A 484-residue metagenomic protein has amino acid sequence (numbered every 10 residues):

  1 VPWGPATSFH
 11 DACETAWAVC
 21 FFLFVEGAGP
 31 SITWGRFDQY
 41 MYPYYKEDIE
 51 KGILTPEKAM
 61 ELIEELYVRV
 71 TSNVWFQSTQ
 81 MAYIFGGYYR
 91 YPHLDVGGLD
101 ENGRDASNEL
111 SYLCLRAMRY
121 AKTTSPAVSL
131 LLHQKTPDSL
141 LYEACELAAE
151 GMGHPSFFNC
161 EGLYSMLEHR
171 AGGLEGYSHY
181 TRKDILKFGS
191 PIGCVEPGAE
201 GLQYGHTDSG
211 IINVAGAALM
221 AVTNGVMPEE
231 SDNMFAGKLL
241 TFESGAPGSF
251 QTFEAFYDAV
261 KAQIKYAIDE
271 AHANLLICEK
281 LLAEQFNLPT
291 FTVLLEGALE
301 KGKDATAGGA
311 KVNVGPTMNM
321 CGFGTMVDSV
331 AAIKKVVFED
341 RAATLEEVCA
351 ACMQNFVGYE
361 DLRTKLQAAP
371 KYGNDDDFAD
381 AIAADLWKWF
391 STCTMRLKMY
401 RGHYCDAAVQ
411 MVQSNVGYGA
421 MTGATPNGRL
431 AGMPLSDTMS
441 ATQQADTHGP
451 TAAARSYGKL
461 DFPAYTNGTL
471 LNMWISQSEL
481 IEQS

Functional and structural regions predicted by a protein language model:
V1-S484: Conserved catalytic cores of very large enzyme subunits
